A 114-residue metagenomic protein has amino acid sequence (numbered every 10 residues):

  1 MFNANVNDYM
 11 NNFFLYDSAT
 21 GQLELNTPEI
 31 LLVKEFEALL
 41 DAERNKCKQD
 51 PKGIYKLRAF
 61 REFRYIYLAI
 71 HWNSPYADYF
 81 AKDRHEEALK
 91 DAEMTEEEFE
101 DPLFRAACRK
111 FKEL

Functional and structural regions predicted by a protein language model:
M1-E113: N-terminal, charge-rich alpha-helical recognition modules
